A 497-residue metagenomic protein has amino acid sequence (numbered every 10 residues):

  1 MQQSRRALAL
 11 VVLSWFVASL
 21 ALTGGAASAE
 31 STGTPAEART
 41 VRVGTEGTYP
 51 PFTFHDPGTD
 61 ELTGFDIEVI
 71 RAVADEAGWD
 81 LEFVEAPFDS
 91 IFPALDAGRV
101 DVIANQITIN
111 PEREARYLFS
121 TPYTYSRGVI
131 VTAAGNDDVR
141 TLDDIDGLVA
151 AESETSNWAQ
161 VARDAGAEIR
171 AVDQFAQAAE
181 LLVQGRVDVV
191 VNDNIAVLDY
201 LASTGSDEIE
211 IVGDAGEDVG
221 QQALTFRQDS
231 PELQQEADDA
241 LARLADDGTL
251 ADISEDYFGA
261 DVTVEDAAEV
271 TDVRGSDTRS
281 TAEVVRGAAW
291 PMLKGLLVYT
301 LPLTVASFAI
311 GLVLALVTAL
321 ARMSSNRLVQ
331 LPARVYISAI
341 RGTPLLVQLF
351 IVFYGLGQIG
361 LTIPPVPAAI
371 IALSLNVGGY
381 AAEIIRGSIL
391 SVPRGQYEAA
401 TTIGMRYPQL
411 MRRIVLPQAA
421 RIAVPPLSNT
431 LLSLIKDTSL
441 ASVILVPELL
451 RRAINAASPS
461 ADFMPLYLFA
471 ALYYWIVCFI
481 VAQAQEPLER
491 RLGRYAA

Functional and structural regions predicted by a protein language model:
S31, N157-D173, I211, L241-T278: Ligand-binding clefts/hinges and TM-proximal coupling segments of bilobed small-molecule sensing domains
T32-I107: Extracytoplasmic small-molecule ligand-binding "clamshell" domains of the periplasmic binding protein/Venus flytrap
G47, T124-T132, L198, A202-L241 (+1 more regions): Periplasmic-binding protein-like
I67-A77, N136, D143, E154-N157 (+1 more regions): Extended ligand-binding regions for polar small-molecule ligands
I67-E68, E82-P93, D137, T155-N157 (+2 more regions): Short helix-initiation/N-cap motifs at beta->coil->alpha
D89-P93, N105-R116, D164, D188-D218: A ligand-binding cleft/hinge motif common to bilobed small-molecule-binding domains
A133-V149: Flexible hinge/capping segments at coil-to-helix
R274-A497: Transmembrane alpha-helices and adjacent helix-loop boundaries
